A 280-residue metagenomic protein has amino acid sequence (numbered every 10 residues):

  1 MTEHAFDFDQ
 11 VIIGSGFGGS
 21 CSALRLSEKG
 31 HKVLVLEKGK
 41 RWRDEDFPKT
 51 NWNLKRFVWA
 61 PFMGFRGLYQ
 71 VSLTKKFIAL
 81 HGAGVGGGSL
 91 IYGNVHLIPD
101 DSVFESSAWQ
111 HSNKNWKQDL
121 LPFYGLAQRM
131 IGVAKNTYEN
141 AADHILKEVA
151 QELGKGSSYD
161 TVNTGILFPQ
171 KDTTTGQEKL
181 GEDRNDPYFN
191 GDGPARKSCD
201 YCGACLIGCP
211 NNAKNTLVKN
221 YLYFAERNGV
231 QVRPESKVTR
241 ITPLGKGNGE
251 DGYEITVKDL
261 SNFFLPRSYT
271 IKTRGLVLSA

Functional and structural regions predicted by a protein language model:
M1-Q118, V257, L278: N-terminal glycine-rich phosphate/pyrophosphate-binding loop and immediately adjacent elements
S15-G18, A142, A213-L217, S268-Y269 (+1 more regions): Short, glycine/acidic-rich beta->alpha junctions
S20, W42-D44, P99, F168-P169 (+2 more regions): Flexible loop/turn segments at secondary-structure boundaries
G30-L34, K40-W42, D46, P99-D100 (+6 more regions): A generic secondary-structure signal for well-formed alpha-helical elements
L36, N212, R233-E235, T239-I241 (+2 more regions): Generic beta-strand/beta-sheet core signal
N113-E235: Conserved redox-cofactor binding core of oxidoreductases
R240-I271, L276: Conserved beta-strand-loop-beta-strand element in the redox core of flavoprotein oxidoreductases
